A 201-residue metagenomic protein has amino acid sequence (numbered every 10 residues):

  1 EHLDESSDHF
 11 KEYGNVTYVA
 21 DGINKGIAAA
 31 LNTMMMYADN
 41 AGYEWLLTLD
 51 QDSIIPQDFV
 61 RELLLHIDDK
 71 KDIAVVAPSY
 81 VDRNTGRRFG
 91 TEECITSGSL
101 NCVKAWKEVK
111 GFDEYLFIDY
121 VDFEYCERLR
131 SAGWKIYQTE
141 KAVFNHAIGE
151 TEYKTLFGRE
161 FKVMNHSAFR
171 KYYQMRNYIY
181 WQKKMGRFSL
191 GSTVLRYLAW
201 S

Functional and structural regions predicted by a protein language model:
E1-A20: Acidic donor-binding segment of Leloir-type glycosyltransferases
D21-N40: Glycine-rich, basic loop-to-helix element that forms the pyrophosphate-binding segment of sugar-nucleotide handling
L31, D58-V60, V121: Acidic donor-diphosphate engagement hotspot in glycosyltransferases and nucleotidyltransferases that stabilizes
Y43-D52: Short beta-strand-to-loop acidic/aromatic patch adjacent to the donor-nucleotide binding site
Q57-R87: Conserved donor NDP-sugar-binding/catalytic core segment of glycosyltransferases
T96-K110: Conserved nucleotide-sugar donor-binding and metal-coordinating catalytic region shared by glycosyltransferases
A105, Y115-I148: A short, conserved alpha-helix in the catalytic core of glycosyltransferases
K135-S201: Active-site-adjacent helix/loop segment of glycosyltransferases that harbors family-specific signature motifs
